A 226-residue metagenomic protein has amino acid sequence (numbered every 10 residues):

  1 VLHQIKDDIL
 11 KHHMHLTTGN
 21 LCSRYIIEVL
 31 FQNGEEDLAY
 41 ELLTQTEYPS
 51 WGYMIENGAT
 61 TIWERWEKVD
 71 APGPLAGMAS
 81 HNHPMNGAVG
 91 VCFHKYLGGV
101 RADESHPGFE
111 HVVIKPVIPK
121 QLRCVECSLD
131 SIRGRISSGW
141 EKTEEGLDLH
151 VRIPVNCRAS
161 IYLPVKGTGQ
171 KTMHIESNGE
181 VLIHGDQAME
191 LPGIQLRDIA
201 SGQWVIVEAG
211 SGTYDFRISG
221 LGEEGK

Functional and structural regions predicted by a protein language model:
L2-K6, L42-L43: Inward-facing hydrophobic residues that define packing positions of alpha-helical scaffold repeats
H3, I9-G19, H184, S201-Q203 (+1 more regions): A domain-scale signal for long, ordered structural cores in large, multidomain proteins
D7-S23, P74-H83: Solvent-exposed loop and edge beta-strand segments that line ligand/cofactor-binding and catalytic clefts
I26-I27: Conserved small-residue packing positions in alpha-helical repeats and bundles
D37-K226: Non-catalytic C-terminal accessory modules of carbohydrate-active enzymes
